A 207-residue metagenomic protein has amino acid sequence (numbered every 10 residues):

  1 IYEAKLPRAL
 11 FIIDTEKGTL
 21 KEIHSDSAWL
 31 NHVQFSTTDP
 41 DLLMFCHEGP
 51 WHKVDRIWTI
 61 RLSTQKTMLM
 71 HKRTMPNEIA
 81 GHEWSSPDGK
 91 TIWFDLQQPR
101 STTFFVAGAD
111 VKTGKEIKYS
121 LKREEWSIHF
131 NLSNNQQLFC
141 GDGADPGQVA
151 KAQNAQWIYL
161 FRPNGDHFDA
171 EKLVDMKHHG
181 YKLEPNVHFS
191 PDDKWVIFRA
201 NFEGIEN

Functional and structural regions predicted by a protein language model:
I1, S25-C46, R73-D95, R123-D142 (+2 more regions): Conserved beta-propeller blade repeats
I1-I60: Solenoidal tandem-repeat scaffolds enriched in leucines and small polar residues
K5-A9, H52-W58, R100-G108, Q148-Y159 (+1 more regions): Structural motif
I13-W29, I60-I79, A109-W126, F161-L183: Multi-bladed beta-propeller domains
E48-G49, Q98, D145, F202: Residue-level signature of beta-propeller blades and closely related beta-rich strand-turn architectures in secreted
G89-K118: N-terminal leader/targeting helix
R100-F104, S120-D169: Loop/turn-rich, solvent-exposed surfaces of beta-rich toroidal or solenoidal domains
A155, F161-N207: Short hairpin/turn module used for nucleic-acid contact or packing/dimerization
